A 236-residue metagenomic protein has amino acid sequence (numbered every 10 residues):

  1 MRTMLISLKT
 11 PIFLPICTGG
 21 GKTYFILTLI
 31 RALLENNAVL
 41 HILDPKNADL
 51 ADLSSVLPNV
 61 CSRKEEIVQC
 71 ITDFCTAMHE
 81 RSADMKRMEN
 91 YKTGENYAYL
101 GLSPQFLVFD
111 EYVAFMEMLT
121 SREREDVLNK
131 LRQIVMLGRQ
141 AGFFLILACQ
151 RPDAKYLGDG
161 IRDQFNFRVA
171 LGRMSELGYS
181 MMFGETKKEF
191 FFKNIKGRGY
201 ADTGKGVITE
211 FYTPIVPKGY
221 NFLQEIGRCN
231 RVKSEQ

Functional and structural regions predicted by a protein language model:
M1-R87, Q105-F106, V113-M174, F183 (+4 more regions): P-loop NTPase catalytic phosphate-binding loop
K86-N96: Short, glycine/acidic-rich hinge or "gate" loops at secondary-structure transitions that mediate conformational
N96-Q105: Short basic/glycine-enriched coil/helix segment immediately N-terminal to the Walker B
G178-S180: Conserved beta-strand-loop-alpha-helix hinge in the C-terminal portion of ABC ATPase nucleotide-binding domains
G197-G204: Short polybasic amphipathic segments
G206-E210: Short, mixed charged/polar active-site loops that provide acid/base catalysis or chelate metal/phosphate cofactors
